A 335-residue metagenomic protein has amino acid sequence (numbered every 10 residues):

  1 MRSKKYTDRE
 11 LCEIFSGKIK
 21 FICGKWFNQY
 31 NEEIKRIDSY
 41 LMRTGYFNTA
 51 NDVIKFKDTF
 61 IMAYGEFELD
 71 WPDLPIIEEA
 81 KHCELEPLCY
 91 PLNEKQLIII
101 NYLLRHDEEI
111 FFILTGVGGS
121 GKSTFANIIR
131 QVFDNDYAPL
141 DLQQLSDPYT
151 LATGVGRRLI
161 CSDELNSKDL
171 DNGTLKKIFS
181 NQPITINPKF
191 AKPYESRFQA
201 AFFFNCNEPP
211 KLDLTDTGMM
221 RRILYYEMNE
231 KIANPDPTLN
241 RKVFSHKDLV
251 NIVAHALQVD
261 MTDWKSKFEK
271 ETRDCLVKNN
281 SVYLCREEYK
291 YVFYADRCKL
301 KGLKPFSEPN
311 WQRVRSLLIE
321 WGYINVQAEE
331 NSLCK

Functional and structural regions predicted by a protein language model:
R2-I76: N-terminal accessory nucleic-acid engagement/regulatory domains that precede and modulate ATP-driven motor cores
V53-K57, F67-L88, E94-S120, T124-K335: Feature primarily recognizes SF3-like P-loop helicase cores of small DNA viruses
